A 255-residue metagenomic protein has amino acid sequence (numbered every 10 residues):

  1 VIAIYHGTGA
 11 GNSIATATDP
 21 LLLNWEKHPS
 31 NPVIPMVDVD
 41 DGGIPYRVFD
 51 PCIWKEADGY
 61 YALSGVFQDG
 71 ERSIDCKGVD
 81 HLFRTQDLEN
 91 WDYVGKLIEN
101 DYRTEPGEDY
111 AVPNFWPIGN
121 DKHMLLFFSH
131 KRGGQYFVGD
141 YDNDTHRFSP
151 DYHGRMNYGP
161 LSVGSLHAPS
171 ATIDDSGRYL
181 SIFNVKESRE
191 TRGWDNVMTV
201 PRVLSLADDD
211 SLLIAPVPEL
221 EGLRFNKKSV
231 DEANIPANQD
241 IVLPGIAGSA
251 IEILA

Functional and structural regions predicted by a protein language model:
V1-D50, W54-P106, P117-V163, F183-P236: Beta-rich carbohydrate-recognition and catalytic domains
F49-C52, A111-N114, H167-S170: Beta-propeller and closely related beta-sheet repeat lectin domains
I173-D175: Structural secondary-structure packing elements that flank or coincide with functional cores
Y179-S181: Short hydrophobic-aromatic micro-motifs
Q239-A255: A carbohydrate-recognition surface predominantly in extracellular/luminal proteins
